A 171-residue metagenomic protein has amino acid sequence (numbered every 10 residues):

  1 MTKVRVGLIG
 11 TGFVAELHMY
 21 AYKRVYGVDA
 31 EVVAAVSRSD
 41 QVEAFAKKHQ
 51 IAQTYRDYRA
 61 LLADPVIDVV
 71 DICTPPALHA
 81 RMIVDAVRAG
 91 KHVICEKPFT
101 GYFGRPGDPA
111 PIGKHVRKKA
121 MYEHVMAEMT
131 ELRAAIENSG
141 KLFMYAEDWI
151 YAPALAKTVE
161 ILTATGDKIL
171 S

Functional and structural regions predicted by a protein language model:
M1-H49: N-terminal Rossmann-like dinucleotide-binding module
V14, M144-I150, A156, A164-S171: NAD(P)-dependent dehydrogenases' Rossmann-like dinucleotide-binding region
V33, A52, V66-D68, L170: Conserved acidic residues
I51-Y58: Conserved SAM-binding strand-loop segment of SAM-dependent methyltransferases
Y58-P65: Short amphipathic alpha-helix with an adjacent loop that forms part of the alpha/beta core around
V69, A80-E147: Beta-strand-loop-alpha-helix segment that lines the small-molecule cofactor/substrate pocket of alpha/beta enzymes
C73-A77: N-terminal glycine-rich "phosphate-gripper" loop used for MgATP/nucleotide binding and carboxylate activation
